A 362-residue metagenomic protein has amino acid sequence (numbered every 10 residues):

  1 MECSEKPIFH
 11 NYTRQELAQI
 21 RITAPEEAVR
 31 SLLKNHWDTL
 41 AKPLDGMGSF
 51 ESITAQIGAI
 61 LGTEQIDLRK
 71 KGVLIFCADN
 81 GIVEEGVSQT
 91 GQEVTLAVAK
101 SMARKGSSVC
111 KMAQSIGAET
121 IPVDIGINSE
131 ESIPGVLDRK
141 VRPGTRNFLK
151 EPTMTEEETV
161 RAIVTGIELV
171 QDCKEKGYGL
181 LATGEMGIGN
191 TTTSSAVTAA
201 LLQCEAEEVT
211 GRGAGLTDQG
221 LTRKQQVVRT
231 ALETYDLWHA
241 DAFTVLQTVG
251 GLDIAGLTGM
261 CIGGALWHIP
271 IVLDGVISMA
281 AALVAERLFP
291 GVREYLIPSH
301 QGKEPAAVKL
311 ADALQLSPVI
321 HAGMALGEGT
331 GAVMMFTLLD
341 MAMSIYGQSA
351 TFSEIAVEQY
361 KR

Functional and structural regions predicted by a protein language model:
M1-R362: N-terminal loops that bind phosphate or other acidic moieties and the adjacent beta-alpha structural core
